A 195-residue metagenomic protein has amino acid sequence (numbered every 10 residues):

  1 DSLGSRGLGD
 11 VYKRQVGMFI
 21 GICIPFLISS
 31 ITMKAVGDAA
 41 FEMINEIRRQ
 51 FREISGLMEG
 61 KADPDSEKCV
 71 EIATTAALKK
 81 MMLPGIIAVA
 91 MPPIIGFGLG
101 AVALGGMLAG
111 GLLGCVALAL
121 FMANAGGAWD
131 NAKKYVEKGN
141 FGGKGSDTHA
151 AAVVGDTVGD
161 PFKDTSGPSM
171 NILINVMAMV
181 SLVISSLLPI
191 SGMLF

Functional and structural regions predicted by a protein language model:
D1-L8, Y12: Single conserved hydrophobic/aromatic residue that forms the stacking wall/gate of nucleotide- or nucleobase-binding
Q15, G60-L104, L108-A109, V153 (+2 more regions): C-terminal transmembrane helical bundles of large multi-pass transporters and their helix-start/helix-kink determinants
G17-I31, A88-G96, G111-L118, A178-I190: Hydrophobic core segments of alpha-helical transmembrane domains in multi-pass membrane transport and ion-translocation
I20, D38-N45: Terminal amphipathic helices with adjacent charged low-complexity linkers/tails
F26, S30, M82, F97-N131 (+1 more regions): C-terminal amphipathic alpha-helical interaction region
I28-F41, M122-E137, F141, G167-G192: Membrane-helix cytosolic exit motif
E42-A77, K133-I172: Non-transmembrane, extramembrane segments of multi-pass ion/lipid transporters
F97-G105, S186-F195: Helix-coil boundary and interhelical linker segments in multi-pass alpha-helical membrane proteins
